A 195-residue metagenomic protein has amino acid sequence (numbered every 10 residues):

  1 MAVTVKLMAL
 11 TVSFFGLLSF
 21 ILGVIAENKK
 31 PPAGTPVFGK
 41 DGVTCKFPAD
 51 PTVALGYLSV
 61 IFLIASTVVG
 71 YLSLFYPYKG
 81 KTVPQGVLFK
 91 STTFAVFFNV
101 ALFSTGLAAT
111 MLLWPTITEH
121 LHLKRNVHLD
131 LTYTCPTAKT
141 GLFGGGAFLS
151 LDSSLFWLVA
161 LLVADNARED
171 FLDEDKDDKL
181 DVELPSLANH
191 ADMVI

Functional and structural regions predicted by a protein language model:
M1-A2, V37-G56, P84-V96, V127-G145: Juxtamembrane membrane-interface segments at transmembrane-helix boundaries in membrane proteins
M1-K81: N-terminal helical submodule of small eukaryotic multi-pass membrane proteins
M1-V3, K40, Y78-T92, V163-I195: Intrinsically disordered cytoplasmic terminal tails of membrane proteins
M8-A26, L55-T67, S91-T118, K139-W157: Alpha-helical transmembrane segments of multi-pass membrane proteins
L17, E27, P31-F38, G106 (+2 more regions): Extracellular/luminal ectodomains of secreted and membrane glycoproteins with large N-terminal domains
P32-A33, I64, H120-L121, G144 (+1 more regions): Eukaryotic short linear interaction motifs
G56, G70, T134-P136, L162 (+1 more regions): Beta-strand cores of modular interaction/reader domains in eukaryotic scaffold and signaling proteins, especially PDZ
T116-Y133, A138, L151, L155-D177: Cytosolic juxtamembrane helix at the C-terminal end of the final transmembrane segment
